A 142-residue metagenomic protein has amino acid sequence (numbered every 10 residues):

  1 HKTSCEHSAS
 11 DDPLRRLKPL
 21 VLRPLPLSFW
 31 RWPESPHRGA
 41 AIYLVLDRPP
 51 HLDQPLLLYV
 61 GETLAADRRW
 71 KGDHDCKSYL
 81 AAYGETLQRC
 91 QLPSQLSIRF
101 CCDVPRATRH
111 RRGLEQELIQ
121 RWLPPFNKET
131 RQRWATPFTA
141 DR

Functional and structural regions predicted by a protein language model:
H1-L58, E62-R142: Boundary/linker segments flanking structured domains
